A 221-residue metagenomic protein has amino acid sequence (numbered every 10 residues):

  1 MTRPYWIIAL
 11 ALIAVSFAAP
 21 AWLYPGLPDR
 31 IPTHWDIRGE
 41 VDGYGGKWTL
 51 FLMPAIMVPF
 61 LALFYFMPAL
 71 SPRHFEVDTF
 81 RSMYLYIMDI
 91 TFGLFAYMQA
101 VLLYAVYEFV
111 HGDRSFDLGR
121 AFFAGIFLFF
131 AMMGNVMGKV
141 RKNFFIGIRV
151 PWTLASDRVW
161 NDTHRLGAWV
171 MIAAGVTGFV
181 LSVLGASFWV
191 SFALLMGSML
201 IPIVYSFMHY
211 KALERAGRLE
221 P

Functional and structural regions predicted by a protein language model:
Y5-I8, L52-I56, F64-Y65, L85-L94 (+1 more regions): Select subsegments of transmembrane alpha-helices in polytopic membrane proteins, especially boundary-proximal
A9, G43-V58, F116-M133: Alpha-helical transmembrane segments
F17-A21, A62, Q99, L103 (+2 more regions): Alpha-helical transmembrane segments of multipass membrane proteins
W22-F51, I146-A155: Active-site and channel-lining beta-strand-loop segments that bind or position nucleotide-derived/phosphorylated
W22-L27, P59-S71, M132-G147, M208-L213: Membrane-water interface of transmembrane alpha-helices
Y65-F116: Ordered, amphipathic secondary-structure segments that act as subunit-interaction surfaces in large macromolecular
G125, F188-Y205: Small-residue-rich transmembrane alpha-helices that serve as helix-helix interface/gating elements in multipass
F145-W169: Membrane-helix boundary/juxtamembrane motif in polytopic membrane proteins
